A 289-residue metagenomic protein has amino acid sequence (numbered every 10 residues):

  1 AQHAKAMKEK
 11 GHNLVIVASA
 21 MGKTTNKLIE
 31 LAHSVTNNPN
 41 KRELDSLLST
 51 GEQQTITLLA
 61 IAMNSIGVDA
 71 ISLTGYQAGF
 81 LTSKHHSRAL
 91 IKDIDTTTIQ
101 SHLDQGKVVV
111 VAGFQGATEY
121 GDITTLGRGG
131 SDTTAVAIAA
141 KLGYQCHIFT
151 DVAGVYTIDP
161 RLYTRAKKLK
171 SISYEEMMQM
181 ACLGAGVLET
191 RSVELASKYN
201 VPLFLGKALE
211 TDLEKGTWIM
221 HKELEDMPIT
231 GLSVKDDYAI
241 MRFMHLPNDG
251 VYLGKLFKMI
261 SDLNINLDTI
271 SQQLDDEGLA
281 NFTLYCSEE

Functional and structural regions predicted by a protein language model:
A1-V193, Q273: Nucleotide/pyrophosphate-binding catalytic subdomain
V15, L188-R191, P202-A208, D212 (+1 more regions): Flexible, glycine/charged-enriched surface loops at secondary-structure junctions
S19, L73, V111-A112, F149 (+4 more regions): Generic beta-strand/beta-sheet core signal
M21, V152-G154, Y199-L203, K207-D212 (+3 more regions): Glycine-rich beta-alpha junction loops
L28, S72, M177, L203-L205 (+3 more regions): Generic structural hydrophobic/aromatic packing signal, biased to beta-strands
A89-L90, R165, L203, K222-E223 (+1 more regions): Alpha-helix boundary/capping detector
A196: Acidic-aromatic/histidine active-site loop/patch
E214-E289: A conserved regulatory-domain signal marking ACT and ACT-like small-molecule sensing domains and adjacent regulatory
